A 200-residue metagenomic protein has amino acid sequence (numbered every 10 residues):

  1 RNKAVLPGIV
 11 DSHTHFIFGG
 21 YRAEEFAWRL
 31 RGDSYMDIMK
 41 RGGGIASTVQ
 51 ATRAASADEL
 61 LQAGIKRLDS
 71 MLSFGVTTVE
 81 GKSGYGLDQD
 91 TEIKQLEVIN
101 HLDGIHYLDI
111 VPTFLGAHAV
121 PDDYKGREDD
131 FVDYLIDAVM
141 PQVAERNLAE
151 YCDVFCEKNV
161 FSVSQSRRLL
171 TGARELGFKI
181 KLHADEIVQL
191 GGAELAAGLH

Functional and structural regions predicted by a protein language model:
R1-A63: Metal-associated gating/positioning segment near the N- to mid-region
N2, H13, G75, K82 (+2 more regions): Conserved, mostly hydrophobic/aromatic
R22-E24, S166-R167, A193: Short amphipathic alpha-helical segments
G32-S34, G42-G43, G75, N147 (+2 more regions): Glycine-centered loop/turn motif at secondary-structure junctions
T48-G64, D69, T77-L190: Metal-coordinating catalytic core of metallo-dependent amide/deamination hydrolases
G191-H200: Short, intrinsically disordered, charge-balanced linker/junction segments flanking boundaries in proteins
